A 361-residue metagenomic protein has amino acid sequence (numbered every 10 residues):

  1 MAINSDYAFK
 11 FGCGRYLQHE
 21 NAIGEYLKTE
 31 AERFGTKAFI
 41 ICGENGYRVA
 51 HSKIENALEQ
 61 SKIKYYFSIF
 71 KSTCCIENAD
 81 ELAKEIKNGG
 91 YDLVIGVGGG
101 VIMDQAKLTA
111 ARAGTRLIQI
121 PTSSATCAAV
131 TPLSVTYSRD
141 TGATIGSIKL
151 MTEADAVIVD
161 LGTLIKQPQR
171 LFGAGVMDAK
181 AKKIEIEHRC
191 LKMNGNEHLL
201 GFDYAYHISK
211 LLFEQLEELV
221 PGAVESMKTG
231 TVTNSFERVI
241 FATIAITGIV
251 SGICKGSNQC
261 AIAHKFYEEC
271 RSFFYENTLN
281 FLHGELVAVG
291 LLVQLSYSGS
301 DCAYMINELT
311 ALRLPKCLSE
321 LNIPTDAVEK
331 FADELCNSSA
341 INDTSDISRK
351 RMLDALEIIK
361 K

Functional and structural regions predicted by a protein language model:
M1-L93, L318: ATP/NTP phosphate-donor binding region
I3, G299-K361: C-terminal charged capping/lid subdomain of soluble metabolic enzymes
A8-K10, E32-R33, I86-N88, A110 (+5 more regions): Solvent-exposed alpha-helices and their adjacent loops that cap or buttress functional pockets in soluble metabolic
G14, R112-H207: A glycine/threonine-rich phosphate-anchoring loop and its flanking beta-alpha core in nucleotide/phosphate-binding
Y47-H51, V101-L108, T126-V130, Q259: Short glycine/serine/threonine-rich phosphate/pyrophosphate-binding segments that cradle anionic phosphate groups
I86-T109, A113-S124: A short, small-residue-rich loop immediately preceding and capping a beta-strand
E197-E308: Active-site segments that bind and position negatively charged phosphate/pyrophosphate groups
